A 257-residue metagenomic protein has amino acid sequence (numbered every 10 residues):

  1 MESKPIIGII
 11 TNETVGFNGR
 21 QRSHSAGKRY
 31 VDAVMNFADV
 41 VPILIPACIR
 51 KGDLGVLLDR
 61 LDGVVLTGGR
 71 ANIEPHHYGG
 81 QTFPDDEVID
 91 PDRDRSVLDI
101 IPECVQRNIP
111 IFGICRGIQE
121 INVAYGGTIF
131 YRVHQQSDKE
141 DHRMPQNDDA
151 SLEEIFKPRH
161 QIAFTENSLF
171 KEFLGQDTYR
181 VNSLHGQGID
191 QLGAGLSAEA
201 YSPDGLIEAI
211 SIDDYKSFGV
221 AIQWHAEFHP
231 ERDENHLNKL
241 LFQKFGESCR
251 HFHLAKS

Functional and structural regions predicted by a protein language model:
M1-F112, V123-G127, H134-F173, G186 (+4 more regions): N-terminal beta1-alpha1 cap of cysteine-dependent amidohydrolase-like domains
C115: Conserved G/P- and acidic residue-centered "switch" motifs that form tight phosphate/ATP-binding loops in soluble
I118: The feature captures the ABC ATPase H-loop/switch
F173-L174, R180: Conserved ATP-binding module of the ATP-grasp superfamily
S183: Short, basic/aromatic recognition patches
K216-F218: A short, structured beta-strand/loop element
V220-Q223: Active-site-proximal beta-strand elements of phosphoester/diester hydrolases
